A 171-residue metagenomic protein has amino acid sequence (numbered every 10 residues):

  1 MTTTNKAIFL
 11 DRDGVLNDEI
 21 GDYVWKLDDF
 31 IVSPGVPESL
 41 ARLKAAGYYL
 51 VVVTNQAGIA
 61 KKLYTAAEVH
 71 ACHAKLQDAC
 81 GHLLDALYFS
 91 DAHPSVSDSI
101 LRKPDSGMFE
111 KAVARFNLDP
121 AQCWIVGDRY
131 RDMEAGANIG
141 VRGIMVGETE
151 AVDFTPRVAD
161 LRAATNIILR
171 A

Functional and structural regions predicted by a protein language model:
M1-Y49: Active-site neighborhood of HAD-like aspartate-dependent phosphohydrolases
T2-T4, A67-D85, H93-A171: Asp-based, Mg2+/Mn2+-dependent phosphohydrolase catalytic module
F9-D11, V53, V126: Generic enzyme active-site microenvironment
D13-P34, I59-E68, A92-I100: Metal-dependent phosphoesterase signature
V36, L40-H73, L84-H93, G136: Substrate-recognition element of Asp-dependent hydrolases with the DxDx(T/V) motif
